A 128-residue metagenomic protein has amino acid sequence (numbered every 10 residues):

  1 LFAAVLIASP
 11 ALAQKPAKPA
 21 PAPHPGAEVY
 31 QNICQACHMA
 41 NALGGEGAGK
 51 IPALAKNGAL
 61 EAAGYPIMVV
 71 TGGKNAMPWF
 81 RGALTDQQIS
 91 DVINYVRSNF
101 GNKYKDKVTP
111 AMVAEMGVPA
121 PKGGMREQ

Functional and structural regions predicted by a protein language model:
L1-S9: Bacterial N-terminal signal peptides
A11-A13: Boundary at the C-terminal end of the N-terminal hydrophobic targeting segment
K15, L54-A55: Intrinsically disordered, low-complexity segments enriched in polar/charged residues with Gly/Pro, especially when
K15-P19, D86-Q128: Flexible coil segments in periplasmic/lumen-exposed cytochrome c-class electron-transfer proteins
P19-A22, A27-A53, L60, M68 (+3 more regions): Periplasmic/extracellular electron-transfer cofactor-ligation site, primarily the c-type cytochrome heme-c attachment
